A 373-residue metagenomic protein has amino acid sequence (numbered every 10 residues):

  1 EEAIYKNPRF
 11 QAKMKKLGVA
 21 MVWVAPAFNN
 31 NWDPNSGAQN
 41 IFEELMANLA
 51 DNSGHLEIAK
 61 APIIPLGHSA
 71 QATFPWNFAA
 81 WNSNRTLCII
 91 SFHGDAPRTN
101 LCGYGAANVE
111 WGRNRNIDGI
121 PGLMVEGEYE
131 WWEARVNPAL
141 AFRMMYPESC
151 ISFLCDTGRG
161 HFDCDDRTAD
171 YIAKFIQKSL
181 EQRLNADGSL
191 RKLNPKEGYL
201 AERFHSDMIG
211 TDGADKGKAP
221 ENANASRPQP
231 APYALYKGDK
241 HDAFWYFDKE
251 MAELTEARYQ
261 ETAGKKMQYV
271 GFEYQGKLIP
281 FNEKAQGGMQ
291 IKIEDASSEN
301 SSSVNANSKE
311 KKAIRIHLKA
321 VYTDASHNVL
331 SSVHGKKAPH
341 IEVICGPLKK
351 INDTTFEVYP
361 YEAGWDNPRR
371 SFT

Functional and structural regions predicted by a protein language model:
E2-M46: Active-site machinery of serine-nucleophile hydrolases
D33-T73, A80-T86: Gly/Ser-rich "nucleophile elbow"/oxyanion-hole loop immediately N-terminal to the catalytic nucleophile in hydrolases
C88-A173: The feature captures the conserved acid-bearing segment of alpha/beta-hydrolase catalytic domains
S149, T157-K292: Alpha/beta-hydrolase-fold serine-hydrolase catalytic core, especially in secreted/extracellular enzymes
V270-A325: Short S/T/G/P-enriched beta-strand
N328-P347: Change to "...patches in solvent-exposed regions of secreted, membrane-anchored, or virion-exposed structural
T355-N367: Extracellular/luminal low-complexity segments enriched in Ser/Thr/Pro
P368-F372: Exposed beta-strand face motif in extracellular beta-rich ectodomains
